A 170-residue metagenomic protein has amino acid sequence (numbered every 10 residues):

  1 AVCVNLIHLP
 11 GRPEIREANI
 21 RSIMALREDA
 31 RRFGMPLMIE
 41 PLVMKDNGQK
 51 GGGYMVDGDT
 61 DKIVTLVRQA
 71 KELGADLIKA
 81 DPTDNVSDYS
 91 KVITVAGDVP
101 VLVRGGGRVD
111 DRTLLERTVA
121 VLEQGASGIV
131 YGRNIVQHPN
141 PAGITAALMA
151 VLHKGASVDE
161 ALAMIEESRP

Functional and structural regions predicted by a protein language model:
A1-V101, V109-S127, A150, E160: Alpha/beta enzyme core
G105: Residues at the C-termini of beta-strands that transition into short coil/loop
R108-D111, V136-H138: Short gly/pro/ser/thr-enriched loop/turn and capping motifs at secondary-structure boundaries
L122-G125, Q137-P170: C-terminal helical cap(s) of enzyme catalytic domains, especially alpha/beta-barrels
